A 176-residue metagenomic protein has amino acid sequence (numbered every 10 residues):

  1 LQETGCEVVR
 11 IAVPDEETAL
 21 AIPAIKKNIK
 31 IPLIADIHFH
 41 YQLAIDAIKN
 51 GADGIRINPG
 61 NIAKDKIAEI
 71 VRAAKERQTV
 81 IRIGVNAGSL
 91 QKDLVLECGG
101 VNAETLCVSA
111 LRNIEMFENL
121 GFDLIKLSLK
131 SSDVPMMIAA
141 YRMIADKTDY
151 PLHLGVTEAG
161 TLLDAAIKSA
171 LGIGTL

Functional and structural regions predicted by a protein language model:
L1-N28, I57-K64, I125-V134: Glycine-rich, proline-tolerant flexible connector loops at the mouths of alpha/beta enzymes
Q2-E3, K26, I48-N50, E69-Q78 (+2 more regions): Acidic (Asp/Glu)-rich catalytic clusters
E3, K49-A63, D93-E104: Glycine-rich tight-turn/loop motif centered on a GG-T
E7-I11, I31-I37, I55-I57, T79-V85 (+2 more regions): Hydrophobic faces of well-ordered beta-strands that scaffold small-molecule active sites in alpha/beta enzyme cores
V13-E16, I37-Q42, I57-I62, V85-L90 (+3 more regions): Short, ordered loop/turn segments at secondary-structure junctions
D15-I37, E69-I81, Y141-L152: Alpha-helix-loop-beta-strand connector modules within alpha/beta enzyme cores
I31, Q42-R82: Hydrophobic or amphipathic alpha-helical targeting/insertion segments
V85-N86, L94-T175: Catalytic alpha/beta core domains of metabolic enzymes, predominantly
